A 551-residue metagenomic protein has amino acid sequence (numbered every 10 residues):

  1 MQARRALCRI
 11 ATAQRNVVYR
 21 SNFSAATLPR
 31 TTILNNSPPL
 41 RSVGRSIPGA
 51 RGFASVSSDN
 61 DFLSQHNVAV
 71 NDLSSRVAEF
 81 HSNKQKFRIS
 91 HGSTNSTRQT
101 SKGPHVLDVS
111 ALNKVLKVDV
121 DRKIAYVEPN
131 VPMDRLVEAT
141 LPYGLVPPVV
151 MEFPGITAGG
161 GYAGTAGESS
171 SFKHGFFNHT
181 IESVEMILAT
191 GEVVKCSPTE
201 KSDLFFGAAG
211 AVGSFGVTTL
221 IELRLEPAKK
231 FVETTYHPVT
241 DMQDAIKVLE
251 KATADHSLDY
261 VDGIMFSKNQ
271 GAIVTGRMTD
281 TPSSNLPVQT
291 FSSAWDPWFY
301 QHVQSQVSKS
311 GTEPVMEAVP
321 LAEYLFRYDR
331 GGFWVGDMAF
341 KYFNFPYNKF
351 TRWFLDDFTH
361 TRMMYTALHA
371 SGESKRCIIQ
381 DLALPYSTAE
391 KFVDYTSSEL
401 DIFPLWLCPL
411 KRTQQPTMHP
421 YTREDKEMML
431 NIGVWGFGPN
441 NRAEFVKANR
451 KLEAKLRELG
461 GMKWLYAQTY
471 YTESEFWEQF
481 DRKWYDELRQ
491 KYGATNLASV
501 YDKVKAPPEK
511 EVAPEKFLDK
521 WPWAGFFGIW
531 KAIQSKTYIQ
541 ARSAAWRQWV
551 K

Functional and structural regions predicted by a protein language model:
Q2-K551: Noncatalytic alpha-helical scaffold of FAD-dependent oxidoreductases
